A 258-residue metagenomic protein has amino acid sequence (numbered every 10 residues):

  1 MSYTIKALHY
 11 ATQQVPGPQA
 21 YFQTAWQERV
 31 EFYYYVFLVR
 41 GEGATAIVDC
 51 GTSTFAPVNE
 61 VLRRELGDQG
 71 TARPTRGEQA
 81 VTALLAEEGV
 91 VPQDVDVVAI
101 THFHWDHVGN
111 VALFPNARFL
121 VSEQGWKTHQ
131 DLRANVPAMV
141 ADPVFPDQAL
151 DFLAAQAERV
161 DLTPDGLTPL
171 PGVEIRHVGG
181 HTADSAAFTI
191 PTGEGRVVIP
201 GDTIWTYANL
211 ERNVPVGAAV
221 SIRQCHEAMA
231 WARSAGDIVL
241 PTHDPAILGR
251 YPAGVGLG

Functional and structural regions predicted by a protein language model:
M1-K6: Extreme N-terminal starter segment of soluble prokaryotic enzymes
A7, V36-R40, T163-T192: Core dinuclear metal-dependent hydrolase active-site scaffold
T12-A83, A187-G201: Conserved beta-strand hairpin/beta-sheet module of binuclear metal-dependent hydrolase folds, prominently
C50-S53, F103, Q124, G180-T182 (+2 more regions): Active-site metal-binding loops of divalent metal-dependent hydrolases
V61-V121: Active-site metal-binding motif and surrounding structural segment of the metallo-beta-lactamase
Q69-A83, A187-G258: Cap/insert and terminal regions of metallo-dependent hydrolase folds
R76-D94, Q124-H177, V220-D237: Metallo-beta-lactamase
I100-V108, I175-T182, R250-G258: Short, electropositive alpha-helical surface patch
